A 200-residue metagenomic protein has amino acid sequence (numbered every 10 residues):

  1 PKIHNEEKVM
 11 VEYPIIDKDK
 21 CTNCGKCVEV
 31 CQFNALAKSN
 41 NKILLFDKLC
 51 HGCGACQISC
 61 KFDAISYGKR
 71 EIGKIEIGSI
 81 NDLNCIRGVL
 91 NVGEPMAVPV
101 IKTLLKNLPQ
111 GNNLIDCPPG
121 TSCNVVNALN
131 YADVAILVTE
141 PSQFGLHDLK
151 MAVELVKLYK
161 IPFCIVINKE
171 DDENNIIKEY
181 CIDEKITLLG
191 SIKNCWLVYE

Functional and structural regions predicted by a protein language model:
P1-V11, A132, Q143, Y159 (+2 more regions): Long, charged N-terminal interaction/targeting segments
K2-N23, N34-G52, D82-L83: Ferredoxin-like iron-sulfur electron-transfer modules
K26-L44, A55-E71: Iron-sulfur cluster-binding cysteine motifs and their immediate structural context in ferredoxin-like electron-transfer
R87-M96, I101-V125: Switch II (G3) loop of P-loop NTPases
I115, L137, I165-V166: Structural beta-sheet core signal
S122-F144, L149: Inter-motif core of Ras-like GTPase G domains
L155-E200: C-terminal lobe/tail of nucleotide-utilizing enzymes
